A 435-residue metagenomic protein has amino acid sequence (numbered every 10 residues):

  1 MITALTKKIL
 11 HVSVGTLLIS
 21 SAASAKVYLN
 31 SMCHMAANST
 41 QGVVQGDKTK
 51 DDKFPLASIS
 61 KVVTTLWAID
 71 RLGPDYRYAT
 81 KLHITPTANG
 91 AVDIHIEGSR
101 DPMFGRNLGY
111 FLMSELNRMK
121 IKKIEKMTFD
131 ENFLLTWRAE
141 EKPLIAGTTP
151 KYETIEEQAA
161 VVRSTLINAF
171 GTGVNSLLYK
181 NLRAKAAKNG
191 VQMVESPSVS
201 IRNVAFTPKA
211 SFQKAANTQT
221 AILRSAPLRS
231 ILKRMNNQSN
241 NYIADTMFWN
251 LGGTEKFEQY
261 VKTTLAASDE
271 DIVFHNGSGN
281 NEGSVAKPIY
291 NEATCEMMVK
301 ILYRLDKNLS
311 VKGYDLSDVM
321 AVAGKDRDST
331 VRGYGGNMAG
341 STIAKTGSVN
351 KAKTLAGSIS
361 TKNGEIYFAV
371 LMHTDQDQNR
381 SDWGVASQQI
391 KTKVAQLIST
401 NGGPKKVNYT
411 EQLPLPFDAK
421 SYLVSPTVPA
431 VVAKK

Functional and structural regions predicted by a protein language model:
I2-L10: Bacterial N-terminal signal peptides that target proteins for export
H11-S20: Bacterial N-terminal signal peptides
K26-K48: A short, well-structured edge-of-sheet supersecondary motif
V44-D47, L251-K435: Small-residue-rich helix-loop
L56-P74, M235, M298, F368: Active-site SXXK
D70-T85, N89, K312-S317: Short, well-structured active-site flanking segments
E97-N175: Polar, glycine-rich mid-to-C-terminal structural blocks that act as macromolecule-binding/assembly scaffolds
K123, I145-T148, A160-V319: A small/polar active-site loop signature that marks catalytic segments
